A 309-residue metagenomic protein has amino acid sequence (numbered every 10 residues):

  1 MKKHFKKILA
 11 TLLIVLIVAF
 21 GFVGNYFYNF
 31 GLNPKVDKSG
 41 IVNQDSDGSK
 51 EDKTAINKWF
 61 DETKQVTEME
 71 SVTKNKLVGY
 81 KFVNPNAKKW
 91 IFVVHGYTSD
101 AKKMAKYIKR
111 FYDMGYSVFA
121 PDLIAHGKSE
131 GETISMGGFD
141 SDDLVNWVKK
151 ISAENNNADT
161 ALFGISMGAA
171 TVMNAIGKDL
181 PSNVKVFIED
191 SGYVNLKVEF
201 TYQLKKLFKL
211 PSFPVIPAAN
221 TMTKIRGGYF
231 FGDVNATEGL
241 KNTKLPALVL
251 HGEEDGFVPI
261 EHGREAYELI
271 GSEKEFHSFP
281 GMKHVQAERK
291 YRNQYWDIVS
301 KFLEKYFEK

Functional and structural regions predicted by a protein language model:
H4-E70, Y80: An N-terminal hydrophobic leader/cap segment in hydrolases
Y97-R110: The serine-hydrolase catalytic nucleophile loop
I108-E130: Conserved alpha/beta-hydrolase
I134-N155: Alpha/beta-hydrolase active-site loop
N174-Y229: Hydrolase active-site cap/lid region
A236, L245, P259-E268: Short alpha-helix in the alpha/beta-hydrolase fold that links the catalytic acid
N242-K244, V249-H251, D255: Short beta-strand/loop motif that positions the catalytic acidic residue of the alpha/beta-hydrolase fold
K290-K309: Catalytic active-site module of serine/aspartate enzymes centered on a nucleophile-bearing elbow/loop
